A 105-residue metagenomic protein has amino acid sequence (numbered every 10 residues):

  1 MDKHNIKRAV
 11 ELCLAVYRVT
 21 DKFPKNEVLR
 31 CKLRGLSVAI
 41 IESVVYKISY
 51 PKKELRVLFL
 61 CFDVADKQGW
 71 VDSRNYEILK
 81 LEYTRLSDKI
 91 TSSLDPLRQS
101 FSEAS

Functional and structural regions predicted by a protein language model:
M1-S105: Amphipathic alpha-helical assembly/interaction segments
